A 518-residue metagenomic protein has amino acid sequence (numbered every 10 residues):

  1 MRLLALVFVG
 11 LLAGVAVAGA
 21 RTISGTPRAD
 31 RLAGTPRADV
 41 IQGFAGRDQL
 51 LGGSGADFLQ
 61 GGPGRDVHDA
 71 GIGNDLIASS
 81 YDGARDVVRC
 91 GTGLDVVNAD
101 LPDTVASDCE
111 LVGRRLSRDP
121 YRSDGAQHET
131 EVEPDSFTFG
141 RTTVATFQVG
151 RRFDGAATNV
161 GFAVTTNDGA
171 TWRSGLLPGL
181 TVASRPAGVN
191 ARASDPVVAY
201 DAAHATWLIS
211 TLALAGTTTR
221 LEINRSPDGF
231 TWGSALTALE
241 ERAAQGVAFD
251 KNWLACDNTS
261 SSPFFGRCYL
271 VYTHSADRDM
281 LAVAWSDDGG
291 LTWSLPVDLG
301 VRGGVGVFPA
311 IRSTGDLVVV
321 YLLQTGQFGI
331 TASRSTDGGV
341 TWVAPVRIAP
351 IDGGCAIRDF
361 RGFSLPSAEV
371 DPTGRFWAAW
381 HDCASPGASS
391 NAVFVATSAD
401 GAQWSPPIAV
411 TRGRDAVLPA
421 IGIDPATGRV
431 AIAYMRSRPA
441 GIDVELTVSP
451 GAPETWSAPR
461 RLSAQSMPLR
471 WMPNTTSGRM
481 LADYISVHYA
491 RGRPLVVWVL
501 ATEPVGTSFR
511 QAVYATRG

Functional and structural regions predicted by a protein language model:
A5-G14: Bacterial N-terminal signal peptides
G14-P36, I41-Q42: Extended, small-residue-rich solenoid/repeat segments and analogous flexible loops that form exposed scaffolds
S24-G25, G34, G43-A45, G52 (+5 more regions): Glycine-centered beta-turn/loop sites at beta-strand termini
V40-P63, R141-F162: N-terminal, post-signal-peptide region of Sec/Tat-exported proteins
Q60-G61, R65-G91, S449-M467, H488-R491: Ankyrin-repeat and related helical/solenoid repeat scaffolds used for protein-protein interactions
A78-V112: Leucine-rich solenoid repeat scaffolds
G113-G518: C-terminal PAP-associated
